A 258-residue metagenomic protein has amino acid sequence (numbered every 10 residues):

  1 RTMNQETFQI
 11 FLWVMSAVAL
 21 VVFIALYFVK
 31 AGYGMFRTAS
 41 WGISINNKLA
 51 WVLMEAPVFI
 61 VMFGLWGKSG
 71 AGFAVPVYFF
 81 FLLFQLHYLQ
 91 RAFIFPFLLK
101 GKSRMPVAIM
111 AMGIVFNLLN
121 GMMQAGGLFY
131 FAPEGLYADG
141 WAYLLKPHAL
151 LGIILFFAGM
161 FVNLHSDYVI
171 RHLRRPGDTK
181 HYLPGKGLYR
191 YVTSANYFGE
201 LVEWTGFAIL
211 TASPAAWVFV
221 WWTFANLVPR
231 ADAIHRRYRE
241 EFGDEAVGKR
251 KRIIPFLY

Functional and structural regions predicted by a protein language model:
M3-Q90, I94-A111: Membrane-helix and juxtamembrane interface regions of eukaryotic multi-pass membrane proteins
N4-I24, M62-W66, F73, F116 (+1 more regions): Hydrophobic transmembrane alpha-helices
I24-R37, L89-F93, K102, G127-P133 (+3 more regions): Juxtamembrane interfacial secondary-structure elements that flank transmembrane helices in multi-pass membrane proteins
R37-S40, L136-A142: Membrane-interfacial, low-structure loops and terminal tails that flank and connect transmembrane helices in multi-pass
P96-S103, M122, A138-A142: Short helix-to-loop capping/linker segments positioned immediately adjacent to catalytic or ligand/cofactor-binding
A108-G127: Active-site pocket-lining segments that scaffold enzyme catalytic pockets across diverse folds
